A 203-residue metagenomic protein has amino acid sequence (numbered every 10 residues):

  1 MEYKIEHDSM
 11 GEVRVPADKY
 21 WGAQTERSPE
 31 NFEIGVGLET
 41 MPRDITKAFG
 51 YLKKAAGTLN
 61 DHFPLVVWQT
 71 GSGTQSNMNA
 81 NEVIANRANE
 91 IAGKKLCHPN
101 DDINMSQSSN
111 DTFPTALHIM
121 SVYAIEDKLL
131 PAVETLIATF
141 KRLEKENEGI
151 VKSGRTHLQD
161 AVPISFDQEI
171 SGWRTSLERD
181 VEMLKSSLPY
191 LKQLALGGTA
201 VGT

Functional and structural regions predicted by a protein language model:
M1-T203: Conserved, well-structured ligand/cofactor-binding cores
